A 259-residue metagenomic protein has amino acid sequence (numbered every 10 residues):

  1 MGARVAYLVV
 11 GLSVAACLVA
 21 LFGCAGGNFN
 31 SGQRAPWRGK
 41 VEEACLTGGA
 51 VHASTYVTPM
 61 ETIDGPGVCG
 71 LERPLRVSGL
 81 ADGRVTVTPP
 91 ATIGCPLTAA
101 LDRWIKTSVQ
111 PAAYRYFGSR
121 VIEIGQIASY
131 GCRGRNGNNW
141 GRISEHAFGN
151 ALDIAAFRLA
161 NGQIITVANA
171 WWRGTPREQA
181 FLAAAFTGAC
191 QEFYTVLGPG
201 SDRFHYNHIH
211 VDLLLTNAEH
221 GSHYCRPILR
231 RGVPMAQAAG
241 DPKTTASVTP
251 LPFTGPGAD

Functional and structural regions predicted by a protein language model:
M1-C24: Sec-dependent bacterial lipoprotein signal peptides
V9-V14, N28-R34, S54-Y56, H210-D212: Short, intrinsically disordered, charge-biased short linear motifs at domain edges
L18-A44: Bacterial Sec signal peptide processing site at the extreme N-terminus
G27-S31, M60, D64-G67, L75 (+5 more regions): Catalytic cores and adjacent binding grooves of peptidoglycan-active enzymes
W37, A44-G125: Active-site acidic/histidine clusters and adjacent loop/turn architecture that either coordinate catalytic ions
R115-G149: Active-site-adjacent substructure of cysteine-protease-like catalytic cores
